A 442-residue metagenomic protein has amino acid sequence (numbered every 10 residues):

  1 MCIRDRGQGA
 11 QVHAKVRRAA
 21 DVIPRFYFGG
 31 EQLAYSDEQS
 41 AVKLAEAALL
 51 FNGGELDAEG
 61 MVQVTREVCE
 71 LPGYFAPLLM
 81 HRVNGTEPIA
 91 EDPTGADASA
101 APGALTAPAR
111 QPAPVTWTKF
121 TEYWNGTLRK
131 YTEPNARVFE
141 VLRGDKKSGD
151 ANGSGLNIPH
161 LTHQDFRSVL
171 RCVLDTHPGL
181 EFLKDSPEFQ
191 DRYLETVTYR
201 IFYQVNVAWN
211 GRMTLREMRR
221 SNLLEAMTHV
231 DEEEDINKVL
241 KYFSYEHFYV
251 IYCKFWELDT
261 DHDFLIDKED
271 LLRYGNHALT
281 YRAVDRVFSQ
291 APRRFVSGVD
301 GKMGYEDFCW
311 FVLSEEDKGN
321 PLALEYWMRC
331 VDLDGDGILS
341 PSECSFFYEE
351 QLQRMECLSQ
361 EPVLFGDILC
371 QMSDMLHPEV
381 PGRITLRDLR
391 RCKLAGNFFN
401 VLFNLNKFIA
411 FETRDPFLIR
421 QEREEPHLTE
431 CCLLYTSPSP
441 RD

Functional and structural regions predicted by a protein language model:
M1-D5, Y435-D442: Conserved small/polar residues in nucleotide/adenosyl-binding loops
R4-F51, E55-G60, C69, G73-F75: Eukaryotic N-terminal, low-complexity and coiled-coil-prone scaffolding/targeting segments of large membrane-traffic
E38-E55, G73-P114, K119-T121, P134-I158 (+5 more regions): Primarily EF-hand calcium-binding motifs
D57-E70, T116-L128, L161-P178, L215-A226 (+4 more regions): Amphipathic regulatory helices of Ca2+-sensor modules
H163, R167-V239: Solenoidal tandem-repeat scaffolds enriched in leucines and small polar residues
N206-V312: Beta-propeller domains
E306, W310-R391, L402: Structured C-terminal portions of repeat-based eukaryotic scaffold domains
V363-S437: C-terminal interaction modules of eukaryotic adaptor/scaffold proteins
